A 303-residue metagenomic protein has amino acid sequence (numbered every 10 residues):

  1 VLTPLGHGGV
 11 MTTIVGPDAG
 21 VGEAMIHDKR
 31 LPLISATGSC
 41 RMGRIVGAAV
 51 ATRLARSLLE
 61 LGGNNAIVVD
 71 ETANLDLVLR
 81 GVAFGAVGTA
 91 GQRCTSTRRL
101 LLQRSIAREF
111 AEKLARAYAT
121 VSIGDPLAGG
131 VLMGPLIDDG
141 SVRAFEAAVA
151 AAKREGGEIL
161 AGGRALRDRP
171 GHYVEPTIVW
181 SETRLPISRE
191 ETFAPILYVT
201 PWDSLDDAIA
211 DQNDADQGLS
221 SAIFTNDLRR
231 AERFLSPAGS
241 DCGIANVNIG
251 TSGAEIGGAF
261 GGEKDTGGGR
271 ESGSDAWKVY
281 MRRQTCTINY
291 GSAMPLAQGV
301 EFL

Functional and structural regions predicted by a protein language model:
V1-G22: PLP-dependent aminotransferase-like
G6, L33, R41-T183, L205 (+3 more regions): ALDH superfamily catalytic-core signature
H7, R30-L31, V68, S122 (+3 more regions): Conserved C-terminal structural/oligomerization subdomain of aldehyde/semialdehyde dehydrogenase
A19-V21, C40-M42, T52, R108 (+2 more regions): Short alpha-helical
G22-E23, L79, I209: Short hydrophobic/charged patches on amphipathic alpha-helices used for structural packing and interfaces
I26, I45-A49, E112-K113, L235-S236 (+1 more regions): Short amphipathic alpha-helical segments
A36: Phosphate/diphosphate-binding loops
